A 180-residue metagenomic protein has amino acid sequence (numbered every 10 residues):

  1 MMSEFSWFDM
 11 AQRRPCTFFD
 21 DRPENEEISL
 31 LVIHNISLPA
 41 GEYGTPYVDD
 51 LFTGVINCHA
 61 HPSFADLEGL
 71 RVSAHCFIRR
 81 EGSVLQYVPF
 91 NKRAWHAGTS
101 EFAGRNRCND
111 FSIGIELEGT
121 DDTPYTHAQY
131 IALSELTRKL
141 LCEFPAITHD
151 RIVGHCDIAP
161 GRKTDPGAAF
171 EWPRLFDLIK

Functional and structural regions predicted by a protein language model:
M1-N106: N-terminal catalytic cores of peptidoglycan-degrading enzymes
M2-D9, E24-N25, N106, F111 (+1 more regions): Basic/polar, cationic surfaces and motifs that engage anionic cell-wall and phosphate/carboxylate ligands
I33, I115, L133: Conserved, mostly hydrophobic/aromatic
N35-I36, L117, C156: Residues immediately flanking
